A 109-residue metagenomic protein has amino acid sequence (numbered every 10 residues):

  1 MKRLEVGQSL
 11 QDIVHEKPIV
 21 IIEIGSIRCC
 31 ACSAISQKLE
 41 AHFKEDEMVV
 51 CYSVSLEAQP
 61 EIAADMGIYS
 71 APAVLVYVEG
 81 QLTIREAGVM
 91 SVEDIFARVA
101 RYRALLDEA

Functional and structural regions predicted by a protein language model:
M1-V20, A100, A104-A109: N-terminal leader/targeting and pre-domain segments
R3-E5, I24, S36, E40-F43 (+1 more regions): Thiol-based oxidoreductase modules, predominantly thioredoxin-like and allied folds used for disulfide exchange
S9-H42: Local sequence-structure signature of Cys/Sec-based thiol-disulfide redox active-site neighborhoods
L10-Q11, P60-A63: Short hydrophobic/charged patches on amphipathic alpha-helices used for structural packing and interfaces
C30, A58-E61, M90: Short alpha-helical
M66-L75: Structural micro-motif
L75-A109: Non-catalytic, surface beta->alpha helical segment in thiol-disulfide oxidoreductase systems
